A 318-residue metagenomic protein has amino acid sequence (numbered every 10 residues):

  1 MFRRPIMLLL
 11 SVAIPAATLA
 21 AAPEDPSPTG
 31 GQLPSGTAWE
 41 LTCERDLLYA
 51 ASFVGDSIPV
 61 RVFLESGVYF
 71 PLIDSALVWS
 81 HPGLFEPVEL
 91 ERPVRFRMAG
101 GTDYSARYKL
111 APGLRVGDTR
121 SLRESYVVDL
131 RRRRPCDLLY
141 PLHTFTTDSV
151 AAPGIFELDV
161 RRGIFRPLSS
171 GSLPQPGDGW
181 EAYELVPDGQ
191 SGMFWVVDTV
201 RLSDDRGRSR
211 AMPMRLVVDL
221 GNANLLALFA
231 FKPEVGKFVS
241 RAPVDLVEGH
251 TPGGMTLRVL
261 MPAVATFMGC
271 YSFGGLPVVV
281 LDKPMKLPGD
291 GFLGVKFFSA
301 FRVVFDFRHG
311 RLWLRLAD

Functional and structural regions predicted by a protein language model:
M1-F2: N-terminal secretory signal peptides that target proteins for export/translocation
P5-A17: Bacterial N-terminal signal peptides
A20-D318: Pepsin/retropepsin-fold aspartyl endopeptidases
